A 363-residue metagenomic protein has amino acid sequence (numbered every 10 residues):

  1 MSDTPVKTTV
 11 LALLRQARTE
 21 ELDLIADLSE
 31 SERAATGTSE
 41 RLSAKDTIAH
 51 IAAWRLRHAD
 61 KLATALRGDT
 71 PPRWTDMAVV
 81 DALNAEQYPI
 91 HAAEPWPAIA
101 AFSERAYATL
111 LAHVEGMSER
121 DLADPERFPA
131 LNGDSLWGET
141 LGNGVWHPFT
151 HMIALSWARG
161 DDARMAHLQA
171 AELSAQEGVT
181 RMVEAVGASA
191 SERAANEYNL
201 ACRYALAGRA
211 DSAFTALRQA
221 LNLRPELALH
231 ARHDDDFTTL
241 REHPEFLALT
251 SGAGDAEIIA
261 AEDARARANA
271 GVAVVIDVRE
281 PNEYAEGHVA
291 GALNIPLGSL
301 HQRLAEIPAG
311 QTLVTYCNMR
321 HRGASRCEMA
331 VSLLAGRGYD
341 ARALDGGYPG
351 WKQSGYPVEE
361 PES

Functional and structural regions predicted by a protein language model:
M1-V10, R57-T109, G160, R164 (+2 more regions): Short, helix-capping/interhelical loops that line the mouth of catalytic, cofactor-, or ligand-binding pockets
R15, T19, R33-A82, E126-Q169: Short, contiguous alpha-helical
N199, D234-D236: "A position-specific structural signal for the A-helix of alpha-solenoid helical repeats
T239-V274, V278-E283, E359-S363: Flexible, polar/low-complexity N-terminal or interdomain linker segments that lie immediately upstream of folded
L304-K352: Catalytic cysteine-centered active loop of the rhodanese-like fold, especially the PTP/DSP P-loop
